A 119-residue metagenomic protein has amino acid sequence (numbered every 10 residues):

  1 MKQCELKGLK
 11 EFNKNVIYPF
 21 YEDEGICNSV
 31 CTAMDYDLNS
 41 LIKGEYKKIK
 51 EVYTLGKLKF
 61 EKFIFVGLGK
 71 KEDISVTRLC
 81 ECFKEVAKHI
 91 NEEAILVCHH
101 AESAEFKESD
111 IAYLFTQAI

Functional and structural regions predicted by a protein language model:
M1-I119: Glycine-/small-residue-enriched capping loops at alpha/beta junctions
